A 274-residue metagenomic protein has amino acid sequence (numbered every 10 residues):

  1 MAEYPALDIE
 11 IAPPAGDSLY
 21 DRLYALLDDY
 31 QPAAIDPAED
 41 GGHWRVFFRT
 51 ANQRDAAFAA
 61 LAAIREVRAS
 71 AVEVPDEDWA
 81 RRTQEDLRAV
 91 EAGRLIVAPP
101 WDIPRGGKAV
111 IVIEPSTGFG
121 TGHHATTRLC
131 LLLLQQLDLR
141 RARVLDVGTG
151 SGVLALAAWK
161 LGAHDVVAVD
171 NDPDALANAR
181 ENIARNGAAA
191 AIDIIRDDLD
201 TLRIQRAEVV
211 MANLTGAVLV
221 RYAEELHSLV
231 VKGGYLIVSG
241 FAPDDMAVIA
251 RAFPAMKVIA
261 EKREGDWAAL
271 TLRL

Functional and structural regions predicted by a protein language model:
A2-K108: N-terminal auxiliary segments of SAM/dcSAM-dependent transferases
I111-V112, L145: Conserved beta-strand elements of the Class I
T117, T121-R203: Conserved SAM/SAH cofactor-binding pocket of Class I
L176-A177, L219, M246: Short alpha-helix immediately C-terminal to the canonical SAM-binding loop
V210-A212: Hydrophobic beta-strand segment of the Class I
A223-K232: A short glycine-rich, Lys/Arg-flanked "PGG" loop and its adjoining helix->strand segment in the class I
G233-F241: Conserved beta-strand signature within the Rossmann-like core of class I S-adenosyl-L-methionine
F241-L274: Active-site capping/gating segments
